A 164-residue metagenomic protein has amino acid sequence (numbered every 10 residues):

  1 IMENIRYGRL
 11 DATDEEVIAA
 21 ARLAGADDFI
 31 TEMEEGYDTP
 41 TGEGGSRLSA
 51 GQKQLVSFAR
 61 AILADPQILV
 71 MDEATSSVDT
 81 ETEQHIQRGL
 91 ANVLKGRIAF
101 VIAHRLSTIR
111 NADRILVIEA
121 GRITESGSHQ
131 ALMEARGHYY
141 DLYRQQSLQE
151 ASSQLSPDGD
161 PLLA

Functional and structural regions predicted by a protein language model:
I1-G8, E15-A26, G36-A135: ABC-family ATPase nucleotide-binding domain "signature/switch" substructure
R9-A12, S156: Short, exposed beta-strand "edge-strand" segments with a Pro/Gly-rich flavor and a Y/T-containing core
E134-A164: C-terminal boundary and immediately downstream tail of ABC-type ATPase nucleotide-binding domains
